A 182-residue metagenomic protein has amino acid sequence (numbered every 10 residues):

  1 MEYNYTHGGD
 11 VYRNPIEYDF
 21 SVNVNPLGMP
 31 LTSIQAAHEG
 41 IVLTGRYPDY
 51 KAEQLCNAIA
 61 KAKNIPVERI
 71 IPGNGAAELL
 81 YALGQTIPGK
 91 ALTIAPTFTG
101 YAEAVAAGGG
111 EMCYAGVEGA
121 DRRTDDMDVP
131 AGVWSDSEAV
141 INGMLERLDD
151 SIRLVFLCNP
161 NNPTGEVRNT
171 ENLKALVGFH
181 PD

Functional and structural regions predicted by a protein language model:
M1-R46, M127-G132, S151: N-terminal "arm"/small-domain region of PLP-dependent enzymes with the aminotransferase-like
Y18, I71, K90-L92: Conserved beta-strand elements of the Class I
N23-P26, A76, N159-P163: Short glycine-rich anion-binding loops that position phosphate/pyrophosphate groups of nucleotides and phosphorylated
G28-P30, L80-Y81, Y101-A102, T164-G165: Glycine/Thr-rich phosphate-binding loops of Rossmann-like dinucleotide-binding domains
P48, A60-A82: Short loop-beta-helix segment that forms the pyridoxal 5′-phosphate
G84-A106, E111-E118: Conserved PLP-anchoring active-site segment centered on the Schiff-base-forming lysine
G119-D182: Active-site phosphate-binding strand-loop segment of PLP-dependent enzymes
